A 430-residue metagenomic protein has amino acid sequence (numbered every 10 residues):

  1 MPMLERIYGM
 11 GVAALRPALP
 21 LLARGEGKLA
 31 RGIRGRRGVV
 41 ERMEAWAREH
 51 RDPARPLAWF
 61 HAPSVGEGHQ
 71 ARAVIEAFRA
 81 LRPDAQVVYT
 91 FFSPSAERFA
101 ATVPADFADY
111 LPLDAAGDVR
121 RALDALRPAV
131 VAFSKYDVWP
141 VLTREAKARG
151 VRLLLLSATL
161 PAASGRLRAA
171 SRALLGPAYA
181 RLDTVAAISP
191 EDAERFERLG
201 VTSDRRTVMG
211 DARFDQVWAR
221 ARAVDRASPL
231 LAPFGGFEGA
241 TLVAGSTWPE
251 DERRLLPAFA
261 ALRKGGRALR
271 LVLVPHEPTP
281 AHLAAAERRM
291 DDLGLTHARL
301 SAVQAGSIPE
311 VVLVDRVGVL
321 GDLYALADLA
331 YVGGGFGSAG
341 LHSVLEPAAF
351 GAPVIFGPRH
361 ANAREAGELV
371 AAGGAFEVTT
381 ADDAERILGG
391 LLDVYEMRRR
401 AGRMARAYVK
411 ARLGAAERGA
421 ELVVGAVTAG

Functional and structural regions predicted by a protein language model:
M1-G430: Nucleotide-activated sugar donor-binding and catalytic core shared by glycosyltransferases and related lipid-linked
